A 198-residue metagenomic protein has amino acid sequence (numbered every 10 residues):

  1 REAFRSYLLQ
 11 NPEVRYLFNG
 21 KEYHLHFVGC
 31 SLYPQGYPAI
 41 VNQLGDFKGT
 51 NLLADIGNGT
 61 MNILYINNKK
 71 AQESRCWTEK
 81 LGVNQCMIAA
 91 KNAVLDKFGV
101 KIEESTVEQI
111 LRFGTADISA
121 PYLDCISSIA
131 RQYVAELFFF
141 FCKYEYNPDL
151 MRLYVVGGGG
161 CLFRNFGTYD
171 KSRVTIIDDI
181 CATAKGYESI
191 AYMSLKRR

Functional and structural regions predicted by a protein language model:
R1-N51, A71-Q85, S105-R198: Nucleotide/phosphate-binding catalytic cleft detector across ATP-hydrolyzing and phosphate-transferring enzymes
Q43-Q72, A90: Gly/Thr-rich phosphate-binding beta-strand-loop-beta motif of the actin/hexokinase/Hsp70
A89-V94, F98: C-terminal, non-catalytic macromolecule-binding modules
I102: A short helix-loop
